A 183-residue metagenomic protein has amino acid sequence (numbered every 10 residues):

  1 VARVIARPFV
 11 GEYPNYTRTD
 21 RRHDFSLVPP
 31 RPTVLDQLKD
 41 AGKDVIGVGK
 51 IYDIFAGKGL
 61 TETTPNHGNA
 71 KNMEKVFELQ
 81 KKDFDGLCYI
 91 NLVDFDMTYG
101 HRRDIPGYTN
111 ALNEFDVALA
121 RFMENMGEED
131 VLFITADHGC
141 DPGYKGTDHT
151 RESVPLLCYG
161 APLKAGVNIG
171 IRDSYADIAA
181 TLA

Functional and structural regions predicted by a protein language model:
V1-A183: Feature captures the catalytic ectodomains and active-site-proximal regions of enzymes that hydrolyze or transfer
